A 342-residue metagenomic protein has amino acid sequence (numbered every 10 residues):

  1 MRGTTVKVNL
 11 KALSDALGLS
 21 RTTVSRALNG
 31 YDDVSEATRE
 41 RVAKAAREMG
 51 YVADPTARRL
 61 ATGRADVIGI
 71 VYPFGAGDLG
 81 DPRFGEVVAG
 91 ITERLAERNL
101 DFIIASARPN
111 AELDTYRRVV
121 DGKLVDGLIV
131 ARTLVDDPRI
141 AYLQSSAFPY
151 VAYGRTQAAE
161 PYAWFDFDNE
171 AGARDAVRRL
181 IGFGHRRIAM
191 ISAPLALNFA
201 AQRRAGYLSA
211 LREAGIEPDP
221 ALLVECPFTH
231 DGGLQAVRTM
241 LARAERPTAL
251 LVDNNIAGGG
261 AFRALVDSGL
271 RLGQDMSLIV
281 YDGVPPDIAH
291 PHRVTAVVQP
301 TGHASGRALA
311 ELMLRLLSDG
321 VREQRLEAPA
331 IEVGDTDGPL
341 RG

Functional and structural regions predicted by a protein language model:
M1-D66, R341: N-terminal helix-turn-helix DNA-binding module of bacterial transcription factors
Y51-D114: Amphipathic helical "hinge" segments at domain boundaries
F74-E86, I104-L113, F165-D175, I191-A236 (+5 more regions): Hinge/beta->alpha junction and helix N-cap segments in small-molecule ligand-binding domains
E112-L124, L234-E245: Short, well-structured alpha-helical segments in soluble
V125-A131, A189-I191, L223, A244-N254 (+1 more regions): Periplasmic-binding protein-like
A131-R174, I256, D282-V294: Flexible loop/hinge segments that line or gate small-molecule binding clefts
R238-G342: Flexible loop/turn connectors
